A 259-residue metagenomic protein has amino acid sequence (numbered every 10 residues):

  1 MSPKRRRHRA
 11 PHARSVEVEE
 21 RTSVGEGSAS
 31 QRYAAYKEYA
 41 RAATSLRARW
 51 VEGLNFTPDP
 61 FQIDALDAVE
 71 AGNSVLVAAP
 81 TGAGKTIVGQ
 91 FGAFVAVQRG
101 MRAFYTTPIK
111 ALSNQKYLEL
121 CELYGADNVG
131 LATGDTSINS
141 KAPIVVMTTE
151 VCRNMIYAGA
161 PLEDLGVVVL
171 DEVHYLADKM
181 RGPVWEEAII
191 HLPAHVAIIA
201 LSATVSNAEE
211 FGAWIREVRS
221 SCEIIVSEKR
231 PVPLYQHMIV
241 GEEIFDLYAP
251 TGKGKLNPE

Functional and structural regions predicted by a protein language model:
M1-D67, A71-S74, V232-P233, K253-K255: Helicase-associated low-complexity/disordered flanking segments
V69, V95-R99, E122-Y124, T136-S140 (+3 more regions): Conserved catalytic network of the ASCE P-loop NTPase/AAA+ motor domain
A71-V77, M101-R102, A142-P143, V196-A197: Pre-Walker A (Motif I) flank of P-loop NTPase domains
A78-T81, V88-Q115, P193-H195: Conserved SF1/SF2 helicase motif Ia
M101-N154, A213-R216, E223: Conserved nucleic-acid-binding Ia/Ib motif block in the N-terminal RecA-like helicase ATPase lobe
I138, E172-L176, N207: Residues immediately C-terminal
V145, T149, A158-A200: SF2 helicase catalytic motif II
I190, A197-I199, T204-E259: Conserved interdomain linker/interface between the two RecA-like ATPase lobes of SF2 helicase motors
